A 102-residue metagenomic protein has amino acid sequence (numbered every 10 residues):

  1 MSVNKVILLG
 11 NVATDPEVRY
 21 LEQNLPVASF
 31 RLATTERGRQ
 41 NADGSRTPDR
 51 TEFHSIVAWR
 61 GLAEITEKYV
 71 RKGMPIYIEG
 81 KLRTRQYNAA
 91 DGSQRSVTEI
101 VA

Functional and structural regions predicted by a protein language model:
M1-A102: Single-stranded nucleic acid-binding surfaces, predominantly the OB-fold ssDNA-binding core
